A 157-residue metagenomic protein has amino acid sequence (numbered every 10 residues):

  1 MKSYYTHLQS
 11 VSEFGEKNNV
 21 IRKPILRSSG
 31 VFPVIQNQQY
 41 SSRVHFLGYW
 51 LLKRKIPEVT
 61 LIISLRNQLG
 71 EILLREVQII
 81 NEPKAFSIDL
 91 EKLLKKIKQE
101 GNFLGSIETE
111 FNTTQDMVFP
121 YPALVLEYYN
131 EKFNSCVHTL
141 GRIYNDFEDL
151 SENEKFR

Functional and structural regions predicted by a protein language model:
M1-R157: Gly/Pro-rich, tryptophan- and cysteine-flecked surface segments typical of secreted/extracellular proteins
